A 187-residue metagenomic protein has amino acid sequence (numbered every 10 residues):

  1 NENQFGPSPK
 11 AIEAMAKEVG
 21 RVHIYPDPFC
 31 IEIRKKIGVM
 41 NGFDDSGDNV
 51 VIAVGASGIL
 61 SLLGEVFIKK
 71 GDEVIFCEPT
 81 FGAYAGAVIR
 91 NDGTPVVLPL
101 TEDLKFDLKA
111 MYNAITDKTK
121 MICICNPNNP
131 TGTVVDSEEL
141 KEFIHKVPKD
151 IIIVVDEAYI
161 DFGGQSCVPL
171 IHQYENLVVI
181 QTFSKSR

Functional and structural regions predicted by a protein language model:
N1-Q4, A56-S57, F81, N126-P130 (+2 more regions): Short glycine-rich anion-binding loops that position phosphate/pyrophosphate groups of nucleotides and phosphorylated
N1-S57, L62: N-terminal small-domain helix-loop-helix segment of the aminotransferase-like
S8-I12, C30-R34, L60, Y84 (+4 more regions): A general structural signal for well-ordered alpha-helical segments in protein cores
E13, K17, V39, E65 (+4 more regions): Short, well-ordered alpha-helices that flank and scaffold nucleotide-derived cofactor binding pockets
D44, N49, T94-V96, N176-V178: Conserved beta-strand segments of alpha/beta enzyme cores
V66-I124, E138: PLP-dependent aminotransferase-like
I89, V97, F106-D117, P130-I153 (+1 more regions): Active-site pre-lysine segment of PLP-dependent enzymes
